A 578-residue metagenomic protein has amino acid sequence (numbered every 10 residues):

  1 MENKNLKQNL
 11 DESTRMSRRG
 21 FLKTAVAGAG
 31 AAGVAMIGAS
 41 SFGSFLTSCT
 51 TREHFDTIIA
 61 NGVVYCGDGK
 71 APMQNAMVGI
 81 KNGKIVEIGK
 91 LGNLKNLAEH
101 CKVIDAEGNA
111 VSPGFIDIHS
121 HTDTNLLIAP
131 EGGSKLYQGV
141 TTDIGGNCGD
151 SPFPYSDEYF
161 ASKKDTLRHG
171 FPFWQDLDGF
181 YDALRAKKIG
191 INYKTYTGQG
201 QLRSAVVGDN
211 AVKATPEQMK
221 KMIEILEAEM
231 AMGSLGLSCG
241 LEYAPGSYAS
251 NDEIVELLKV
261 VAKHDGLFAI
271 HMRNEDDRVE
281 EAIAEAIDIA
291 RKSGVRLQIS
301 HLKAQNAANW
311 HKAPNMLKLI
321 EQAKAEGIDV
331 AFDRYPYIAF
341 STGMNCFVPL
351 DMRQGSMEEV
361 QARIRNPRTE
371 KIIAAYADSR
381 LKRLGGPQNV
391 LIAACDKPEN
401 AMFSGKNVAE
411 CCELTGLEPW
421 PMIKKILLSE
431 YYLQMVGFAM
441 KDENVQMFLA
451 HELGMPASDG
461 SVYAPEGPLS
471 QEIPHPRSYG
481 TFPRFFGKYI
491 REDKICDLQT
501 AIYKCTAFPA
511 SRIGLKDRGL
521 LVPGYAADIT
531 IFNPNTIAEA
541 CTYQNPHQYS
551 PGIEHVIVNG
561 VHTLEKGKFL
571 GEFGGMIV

Functional and structural regions predicted by a protein language model:
M1-G20, V34-A35, S40: N-terminal secretory signal peptides
G30, T50-T57, V64-G114: Histidine-rich, glycine-flanked metal-binding segment
I37-H54: Bacterial Sec-dependent signal peptides at the C-terminal "C-region" and cleavage site
D56, V64-M77, Q434-V445, D493-I502 (+1 more regions): Acidic, glycine-enriched loop/beta-strand segments at the rims of small-molecule binding/catalytic pockets
V103-Q175: Metal-associated gating/positioning segment near the N- to mid-region
L184, I189-V206, N210-P216, M222-Y243 (+3 more regions): Active-site neighborhoods of metal-dependent hydrolases
A228-A286: Divalent metal-binding pocket/active-site signature
V360, N366, M447-L453, S458-D459 (+4 more regions): C-terminal cap of metal-dependent C-N hydrolases
